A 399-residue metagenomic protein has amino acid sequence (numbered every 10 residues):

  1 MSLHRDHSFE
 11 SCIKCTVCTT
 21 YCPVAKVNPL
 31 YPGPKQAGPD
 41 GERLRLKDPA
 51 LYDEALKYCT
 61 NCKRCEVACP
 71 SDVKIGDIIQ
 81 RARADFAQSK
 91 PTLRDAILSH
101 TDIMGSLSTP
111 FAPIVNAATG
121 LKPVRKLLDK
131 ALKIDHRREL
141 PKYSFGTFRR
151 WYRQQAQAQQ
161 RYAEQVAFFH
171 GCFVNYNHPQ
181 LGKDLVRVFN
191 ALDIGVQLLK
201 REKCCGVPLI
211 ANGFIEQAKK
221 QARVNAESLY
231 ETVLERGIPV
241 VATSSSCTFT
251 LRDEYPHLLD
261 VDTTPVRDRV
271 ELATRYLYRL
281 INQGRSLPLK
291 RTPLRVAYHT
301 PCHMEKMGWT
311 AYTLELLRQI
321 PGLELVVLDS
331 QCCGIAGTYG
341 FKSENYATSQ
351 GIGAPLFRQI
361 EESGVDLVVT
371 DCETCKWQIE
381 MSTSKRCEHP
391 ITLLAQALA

Functional and structural regions predicted by a protein language model:
M1-H4, L30-A50, G308-L316: Short, charged low-complexity linear segments at domain edges
M1-I13: Generic start-of-chain signal for non-secretory N-termini
L3-H4, N61, Q221, I352: Short, glycine/acidic-rich beta->alpha junctions
S11-I13, V17-E42, Y58-D85, T250 (+2 more regions): Iron-sulfur cluster-binding cysteine motifs and their immediate structural context in ferredoxin-like electron-transfer
K47-A50, R64, A96-H100: A ubiquitous short alpha-helical element
D53-L56: A cross-family structural signal marking well-folded subdomains
I75-A399: Iron-sulfur cluster-binding electron-transfer modules in prokaryotic oxidoreductases
